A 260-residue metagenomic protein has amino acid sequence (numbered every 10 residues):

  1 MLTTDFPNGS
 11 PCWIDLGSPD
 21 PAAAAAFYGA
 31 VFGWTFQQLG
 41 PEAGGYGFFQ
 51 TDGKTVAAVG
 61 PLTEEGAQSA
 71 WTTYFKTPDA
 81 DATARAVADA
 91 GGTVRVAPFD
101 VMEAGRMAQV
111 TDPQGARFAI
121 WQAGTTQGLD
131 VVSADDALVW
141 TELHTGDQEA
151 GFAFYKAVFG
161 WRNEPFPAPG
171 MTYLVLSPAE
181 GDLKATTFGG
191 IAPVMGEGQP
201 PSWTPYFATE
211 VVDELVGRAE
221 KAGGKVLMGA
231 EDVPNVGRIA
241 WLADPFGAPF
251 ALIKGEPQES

Functional and structural regions predicted by a protein language model:
M1-A25, A70-T73, W121-A153, V158 (+2 more regions): N-terminal beta-strand motif that seeds the catalytic metal site of vicinal oxygen chelate
M1-L2, T35, G60-P61: Short secondary-structure capping/turn segments at boundaries of alpha-helices and beta-strands
M1-P7, A90-V139, E164-K184, A192-E197 (+2 more regions): Vicinal oxygen chelate
T4-K54, D89, A97-G105, L143-T186 (+2 more regions): Core segments of cupin and vicinal oxygen chelate
P11-P19, G47-F49, L62-A86, R106-T111 (+3 more regions): Vicinal oxygen chelate
A24, W34-F36, T55-A57, G66-A67 (+9 more regions): Short loop/beta submotifs within extracellular cysteine-rich repeat domains
G29, P78, A88-D89, I120 (+5 more regions): Charged, amphipathic alpha-helical interaction segments
G40-V132: Active-site-adjacent scaffolding segments
